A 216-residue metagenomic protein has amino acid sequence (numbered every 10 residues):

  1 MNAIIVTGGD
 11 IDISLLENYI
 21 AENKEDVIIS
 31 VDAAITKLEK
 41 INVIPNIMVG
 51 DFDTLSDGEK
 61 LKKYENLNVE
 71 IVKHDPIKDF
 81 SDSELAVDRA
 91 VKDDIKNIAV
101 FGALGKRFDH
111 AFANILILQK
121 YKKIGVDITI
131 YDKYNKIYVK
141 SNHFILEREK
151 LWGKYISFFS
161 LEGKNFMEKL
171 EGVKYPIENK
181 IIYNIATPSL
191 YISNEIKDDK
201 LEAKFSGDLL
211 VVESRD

Functional and structural regions predicted by a protein language model:
M1-Y64: N-terminal beta-strand-loop-alpha-helix module at the start of alpha/beta ligand-binding or catalytic domains
V6, I29-D32, V72-K73, T129-D132: General beta-strand structural signal in soluble alpha/beta enzymes
L67-D75, G125-T129, K154-E162: A glycine-rich helix N-cap at a beta->alpha junction
I71-D93: Short phosphate-binding loop-to-helix
G105-Q119: Short Gly/Thr/Asp-enriched flexible loops that form oxyanion-binding sites at enzyme active sites
K120-R148: Class I SAM-dependent methyltransferase SAM-binding "motif I" and its flanking Rossmann-like core
K140-D216: Long, charged alpha-helical interface segments
